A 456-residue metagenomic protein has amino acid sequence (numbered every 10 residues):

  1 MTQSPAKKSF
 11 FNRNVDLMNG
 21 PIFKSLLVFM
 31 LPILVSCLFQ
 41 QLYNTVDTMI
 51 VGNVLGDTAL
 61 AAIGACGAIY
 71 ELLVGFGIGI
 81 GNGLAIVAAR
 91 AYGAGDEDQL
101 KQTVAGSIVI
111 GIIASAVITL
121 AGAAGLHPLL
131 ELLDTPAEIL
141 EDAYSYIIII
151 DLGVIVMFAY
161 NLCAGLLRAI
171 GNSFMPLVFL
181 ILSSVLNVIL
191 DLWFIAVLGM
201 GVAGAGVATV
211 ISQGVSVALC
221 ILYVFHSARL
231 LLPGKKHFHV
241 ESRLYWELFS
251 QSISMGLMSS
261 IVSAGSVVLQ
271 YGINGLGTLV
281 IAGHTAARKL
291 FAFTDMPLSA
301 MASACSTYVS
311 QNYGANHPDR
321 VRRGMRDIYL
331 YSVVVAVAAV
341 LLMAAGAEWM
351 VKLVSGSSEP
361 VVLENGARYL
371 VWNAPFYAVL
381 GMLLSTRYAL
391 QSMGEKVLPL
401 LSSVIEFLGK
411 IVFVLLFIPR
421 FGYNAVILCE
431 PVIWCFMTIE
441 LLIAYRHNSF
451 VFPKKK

Functional and structural regions predicted by a protein language model:
M1-M30, A88-I155, V197-I253, V309-F376 (+1 more regions): Short alpha-helical transmembrane segments in multi-pass integral membrane proteins
N19, F23-L42, V46, I69-F76 (+7 more regions): Residue-level signal for short hydrophobic patches within transmembrane helices of multi-pass membrane transporters
V28, V51-E71, A137-D142, V202-A203 (+5 more regions): Interfacial/gating helices of multi-pass transporter permease domains
V28-D47, I149, Y160, S183 (+4 more regions): Transmembrane helical elements of multi-pass membrane transporters/channels
L38, L42-A61, L130-A137, W193-M200 (+5 more regions): Helix-terminus/linker motif at the lipid-water interface of multi-pass membrane proteins
L60-L120, M157-P176, G283-A347, L380-G394 (+1 more regions): Small-residue-rich hydrophobic transmembrane alpha-helices
G81, I150-R168, P176-S184, A205-A218 (+4 more regions): Short runs within selected transmembrane alpha-helices of multi-pass transporters and secretion channels
G122, G165, D191, C220-V224 (+6 more regions): Structural signal for membrane-spanning alpha-helices in multi-pass inner-membrane proteins, emphasizing helix cores
